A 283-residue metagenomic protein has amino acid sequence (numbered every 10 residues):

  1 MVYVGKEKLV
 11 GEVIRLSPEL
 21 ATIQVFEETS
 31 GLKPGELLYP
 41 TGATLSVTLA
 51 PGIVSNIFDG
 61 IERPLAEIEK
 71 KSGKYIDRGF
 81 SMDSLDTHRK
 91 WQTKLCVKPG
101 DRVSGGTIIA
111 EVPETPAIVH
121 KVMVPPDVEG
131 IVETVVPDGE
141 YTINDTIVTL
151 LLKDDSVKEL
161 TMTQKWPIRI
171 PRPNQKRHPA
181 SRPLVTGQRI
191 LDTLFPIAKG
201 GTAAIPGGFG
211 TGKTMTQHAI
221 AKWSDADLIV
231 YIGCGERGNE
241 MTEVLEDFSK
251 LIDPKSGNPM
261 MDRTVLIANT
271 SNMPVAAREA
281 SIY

Functional and structural regions predicted by a protein language model:
M1-L184: Acidic-enriched and Gly/Ser
L184, Q188-Y283: Switch/coupling sub-region of P-loop NTPases
